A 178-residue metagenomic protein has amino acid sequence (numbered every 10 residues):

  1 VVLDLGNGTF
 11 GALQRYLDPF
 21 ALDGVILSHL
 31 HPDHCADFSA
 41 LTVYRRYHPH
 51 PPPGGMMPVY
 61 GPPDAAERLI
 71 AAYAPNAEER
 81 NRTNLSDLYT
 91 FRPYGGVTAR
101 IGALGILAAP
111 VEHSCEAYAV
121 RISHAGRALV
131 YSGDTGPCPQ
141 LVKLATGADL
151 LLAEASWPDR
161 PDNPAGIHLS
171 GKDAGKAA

Functional and structural regions predicted by a protein language model:
V1-D18, T90-K143: Core dinuclear metal-dependent hydrolase active-site scaffold
V2-G6, D23-H29, D33, P62 (+2 more regions): Active-site neighborhood of phospho(di)ester-bond hydrolases with catalytic His/Asp-centered motifs
N7-P58, G147: Active-site metal-binding motif and surrounding structural segment of the metallo-beta-lactamase
L13, F38-L41, L69, V120 (+2 more regions): Generic structural signal for conserved hydrophobic packing positions in ordered secondary structure
H29-H34, H113, H168-G171: Histidine-centered active-site/metal-ligand motif
L41-P58, S123, N163-A178: P-loop/Walker A phosphate-binding loop and immediately adjacent motor/lid segment at beta-alpha junctions
P53-E116: Metallo-beta-lactamase
G136-A178: Cap/insert and terminal regions of metallo-dependent hydrolase folds
